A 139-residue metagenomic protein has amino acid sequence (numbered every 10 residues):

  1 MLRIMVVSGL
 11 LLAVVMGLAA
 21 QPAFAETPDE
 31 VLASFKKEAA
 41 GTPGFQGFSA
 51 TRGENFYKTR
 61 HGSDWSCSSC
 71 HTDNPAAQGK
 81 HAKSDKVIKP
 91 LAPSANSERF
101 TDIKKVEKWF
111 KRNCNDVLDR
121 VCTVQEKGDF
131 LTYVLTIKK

Functional and structural regions predicted by a protein language model:
L2-A50, S94-K139: Post-cleavage N-terminal segment of exported redox proteins
T27, S68, A82: Short acidic alpha-helical/loop segments enriched in Asp/Glu that coordinate divalent cations
E54-W65: Local sequence-structure signature of Cys/Sec-based thiol-disulfide redox active-site neighborhoods
H61, P75, L135-K139: Short alpha-helix boundary/capping elements
S63-P75, F130: The canonical Cys-X-X-Cys-His
G79-K86: Short cysteine/histidine-rich zinc-coordinating motifs and their immediately flanking basic loops
K86-A92: TPR/TPR-like alpha-solenoid helical repeat scaffolds
